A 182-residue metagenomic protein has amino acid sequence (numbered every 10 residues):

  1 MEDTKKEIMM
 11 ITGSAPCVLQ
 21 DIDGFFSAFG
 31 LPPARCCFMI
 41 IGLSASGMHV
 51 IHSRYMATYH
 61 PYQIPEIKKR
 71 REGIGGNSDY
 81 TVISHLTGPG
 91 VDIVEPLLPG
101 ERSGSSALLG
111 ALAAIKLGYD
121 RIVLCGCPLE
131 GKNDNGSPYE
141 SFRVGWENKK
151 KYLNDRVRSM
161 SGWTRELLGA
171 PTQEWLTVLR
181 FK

Functional and structural regions predicted by a protein language model:
M1-K182: Metal-ion/cofactor- or nucleotide/acyl-coenzyme-handling active-site neighborhoods
